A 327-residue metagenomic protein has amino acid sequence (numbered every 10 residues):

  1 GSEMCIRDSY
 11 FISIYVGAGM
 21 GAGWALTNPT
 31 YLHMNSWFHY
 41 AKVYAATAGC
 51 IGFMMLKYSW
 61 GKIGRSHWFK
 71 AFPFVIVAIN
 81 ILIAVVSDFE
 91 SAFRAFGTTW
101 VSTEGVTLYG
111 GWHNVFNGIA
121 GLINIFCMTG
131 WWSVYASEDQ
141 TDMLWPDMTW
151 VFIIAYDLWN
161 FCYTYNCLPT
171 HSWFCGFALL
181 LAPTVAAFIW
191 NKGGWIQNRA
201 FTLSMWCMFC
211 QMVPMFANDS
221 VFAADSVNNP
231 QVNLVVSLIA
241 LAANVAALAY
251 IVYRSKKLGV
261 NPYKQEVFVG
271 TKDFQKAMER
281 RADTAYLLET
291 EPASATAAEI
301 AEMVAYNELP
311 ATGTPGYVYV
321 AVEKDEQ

Functional and structural regions predicted by a protein language model:
G1-I6: Short, small-residue-biased leader/transition segments that mark boundaries at the very start of proteins
R7-I14, Y58-W68, I189-F201: Membrane-helix interface "capping/anchor" motifs
V16-M34, C50-Y58, F74-S91, W150-N166 (+1 more regions): Hydrophobic alpha-helical transmembrane segments and adjacent interfacial helices in integral membrane proteins
P29-G64, N233-V236, A240: Alpha-helical transmembrane-segment detector that highlights a single hydrophobic TM helix and its immediate
H33-S36, G97-N114, F222-V236: Membrane-interface segments at the starts/ends of alpha-helical transmembrane spans
G64-G193: Generic multipass alpha-helical transmembrane bundles of integral membrane proteins
C175-A293: C-terminal transmembrane-bundle signature of multipass membrane proteins, characterized by strong activation on
S294-Q327: Long, low-complexity, intrinsically disordered segments
